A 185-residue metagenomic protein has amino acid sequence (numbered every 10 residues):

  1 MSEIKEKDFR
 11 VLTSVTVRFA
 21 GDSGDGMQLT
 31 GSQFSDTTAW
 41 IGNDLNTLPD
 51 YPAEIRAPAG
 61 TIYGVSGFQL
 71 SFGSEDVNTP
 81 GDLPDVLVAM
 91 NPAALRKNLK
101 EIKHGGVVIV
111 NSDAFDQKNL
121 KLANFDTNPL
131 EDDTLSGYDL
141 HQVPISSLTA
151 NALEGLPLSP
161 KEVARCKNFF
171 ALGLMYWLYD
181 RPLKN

Functional and structural regions predicted by a protein language model:
M1-N185: Active-site cofactor/cluster-binding pocket
